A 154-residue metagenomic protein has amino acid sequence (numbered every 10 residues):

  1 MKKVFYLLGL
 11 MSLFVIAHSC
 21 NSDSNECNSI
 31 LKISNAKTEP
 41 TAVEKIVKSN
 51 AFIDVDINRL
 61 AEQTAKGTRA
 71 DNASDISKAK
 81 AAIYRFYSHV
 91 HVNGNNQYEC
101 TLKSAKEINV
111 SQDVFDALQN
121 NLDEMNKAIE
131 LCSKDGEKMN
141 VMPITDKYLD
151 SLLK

Functional and structural regions predicted by a protein language model:
M1-V4: Positively charged n-region of N-terminal signal peptides that target proteins for export
Y6-M11: Sec-dependent N-terminal signal peptides
I16-S19: C-terminal motif of bacterial Sec signal peptides marking the signal peptidase cleavage site
D23-A105, Q112, C132-K154: Acidic/polar, low-complexity intrinsically disordered N-terminal segments immediately downstream of a Sec signal
K106-V114, L118-M125: The feature marks either
